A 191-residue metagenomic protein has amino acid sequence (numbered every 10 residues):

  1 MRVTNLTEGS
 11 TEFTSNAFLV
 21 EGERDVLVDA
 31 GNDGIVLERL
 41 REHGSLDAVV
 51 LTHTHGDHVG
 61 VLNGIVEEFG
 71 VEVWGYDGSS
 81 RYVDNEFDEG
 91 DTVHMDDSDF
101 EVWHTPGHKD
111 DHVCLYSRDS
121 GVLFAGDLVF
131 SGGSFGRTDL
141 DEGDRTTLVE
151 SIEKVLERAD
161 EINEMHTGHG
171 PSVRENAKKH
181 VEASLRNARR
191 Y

Functional and structural regions predicted by a protein language model:
M1-E12, R41-S45, R174, K179-Y191: Haloarchaeal acidic low-complexity proteome signature biased toward cell-envelope/secretome components but also
M1-L40, C114-S131: Conserved beta-strand hairpin/beta-sheet module of binuclear metal-dependent hydrolase folds, prominently
N5, D99-W103: Conserved N-terminal boundary motif of the eukaryotic protein kinase catalytic domain
V26-V28, V50, E101, V122-F124 (+1 more regions): Residue-level marker for buried hydrophobic side chains located in beta-strands that build the well-ordered beta-sheet
A30-D99, A183-R186: Active-site HxH/HxHxD metal-binding segment of metal-dependent hydrolases
D33, D110-A188: Metallo-beta-lactamase
V49-V59, H104-D111, M165-P171: Histidine-centered catalytic micro-motifs
G90-V93, V102, H112, D119-S120: Anionic-ligand binding region
